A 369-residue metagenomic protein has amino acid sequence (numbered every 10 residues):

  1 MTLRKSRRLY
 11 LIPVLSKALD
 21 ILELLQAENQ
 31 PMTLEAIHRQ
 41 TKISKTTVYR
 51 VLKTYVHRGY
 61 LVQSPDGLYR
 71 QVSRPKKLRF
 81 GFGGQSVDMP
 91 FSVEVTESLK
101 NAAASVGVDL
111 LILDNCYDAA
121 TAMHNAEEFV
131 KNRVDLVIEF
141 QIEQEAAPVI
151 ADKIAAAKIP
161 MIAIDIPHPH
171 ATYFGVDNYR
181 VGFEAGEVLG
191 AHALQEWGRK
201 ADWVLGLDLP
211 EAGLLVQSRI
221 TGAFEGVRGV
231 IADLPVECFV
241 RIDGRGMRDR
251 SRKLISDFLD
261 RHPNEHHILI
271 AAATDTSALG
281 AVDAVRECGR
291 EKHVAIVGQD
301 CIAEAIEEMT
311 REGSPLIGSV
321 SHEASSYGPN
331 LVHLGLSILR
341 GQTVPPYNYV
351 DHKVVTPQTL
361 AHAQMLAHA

Functional and structural regions predicted by a protein language model:
T2-S73: N-terminal helix-turn-helix
L3-Y10, V72-V87, K131: N-terminal helix-turn-helix/winged-helix DNA-binding helices and compositionally similar short basic alpha-helical
L78, L215, V227, H322-A369: Hinge/cleft segment of the Venus flytrap/periplasmic-binding protein
G83-E97, I112-T121, E143, G175-A185 (+5 more regions): Hinge/beta->alpha junction and helix N-cap segments in small-molecule ligand-binding domains
A104-V106, A157-I159, V227-P235, H262-N264 (+1 more regions): Short helix-capping segments at alpha-helix termini
F129-V130, L136-A155, A223, D243-E308: Hydrophobic alpha-helical
V130, L189-L194, L259, L331-T343: Short, hydrophobic alpha-helical segments
Q144-R180, E196, W203, I302-R311: Flexible loop/hinge segments that line or gate small-molecule binding clefts
